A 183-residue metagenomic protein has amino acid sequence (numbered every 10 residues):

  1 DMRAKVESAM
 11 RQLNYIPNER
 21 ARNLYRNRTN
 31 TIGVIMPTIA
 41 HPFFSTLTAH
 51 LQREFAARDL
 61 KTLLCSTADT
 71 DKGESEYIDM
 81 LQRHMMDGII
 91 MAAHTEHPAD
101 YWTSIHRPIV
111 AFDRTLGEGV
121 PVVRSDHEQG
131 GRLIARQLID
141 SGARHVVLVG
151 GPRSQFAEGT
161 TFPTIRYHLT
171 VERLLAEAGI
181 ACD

Functional and structural regions predicted by a protein language model:
D1-N30: N-terminal helix-turn-helix DNA-binding module of bacterial transcription factors
Q12, H50-L60, Q82, S104-A111 (+1 more regions): Bacterial carbohydrate/catabolite-sensing allosteric modules
P17, Y25-A40, R58-L60, G151: Interdomain hinge and pocket-entrance segments immediately C-terminal to HTH DNA-binding domains
E19, S45-L47, E76, F162 (+1 more regions): Generic recognition of short, well-ordered alpha-helical segments
M36, S66, M91-A93, D113 (+2 more regions): Short beta-strand/turn micro-motifs composed of small residues that flank or help shape donor/cofactor-binding pockets
M36-R53: N-terminal winged-helix
R53-P98: Central regulatory/effector-binding core of bacterial HTH transcription factors
